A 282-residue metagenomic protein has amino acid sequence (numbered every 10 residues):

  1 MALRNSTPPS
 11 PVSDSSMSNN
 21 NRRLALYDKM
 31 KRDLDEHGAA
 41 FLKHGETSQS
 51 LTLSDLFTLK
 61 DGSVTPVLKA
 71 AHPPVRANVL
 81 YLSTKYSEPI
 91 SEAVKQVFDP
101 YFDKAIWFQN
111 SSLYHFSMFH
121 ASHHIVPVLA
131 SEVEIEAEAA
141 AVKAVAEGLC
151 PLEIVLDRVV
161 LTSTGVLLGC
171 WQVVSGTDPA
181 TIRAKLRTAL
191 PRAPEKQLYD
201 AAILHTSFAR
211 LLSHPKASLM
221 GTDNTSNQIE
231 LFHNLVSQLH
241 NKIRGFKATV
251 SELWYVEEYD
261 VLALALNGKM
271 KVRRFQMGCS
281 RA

Functional and structural regions predicted by a protein language model:
A2-A282: Histidine-dependent nucleotide/RNA phosphoesterase domain, centered on the 2H-phosphoesterase fold with its duplicated
